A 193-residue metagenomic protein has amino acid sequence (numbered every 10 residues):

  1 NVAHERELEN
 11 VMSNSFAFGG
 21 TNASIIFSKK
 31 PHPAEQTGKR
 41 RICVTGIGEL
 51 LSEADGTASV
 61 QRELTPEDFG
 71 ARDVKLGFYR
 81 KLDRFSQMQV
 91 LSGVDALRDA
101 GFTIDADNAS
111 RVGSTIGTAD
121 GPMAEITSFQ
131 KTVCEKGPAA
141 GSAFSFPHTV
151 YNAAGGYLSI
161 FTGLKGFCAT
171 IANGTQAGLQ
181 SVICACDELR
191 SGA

Functional and structural regions predicted by a protein language model:
N1-F167, L179, D187-S191: Conserved "HGTGT" condensation-loop signature of ketosynthase/thiolase-family condensing enzymes that catalyze
T170-T175: Short beta->alpha junction loops
C184: Internal active-site segments that recognize and position negatively charged phosphoryl groups and nucleotide moieties
